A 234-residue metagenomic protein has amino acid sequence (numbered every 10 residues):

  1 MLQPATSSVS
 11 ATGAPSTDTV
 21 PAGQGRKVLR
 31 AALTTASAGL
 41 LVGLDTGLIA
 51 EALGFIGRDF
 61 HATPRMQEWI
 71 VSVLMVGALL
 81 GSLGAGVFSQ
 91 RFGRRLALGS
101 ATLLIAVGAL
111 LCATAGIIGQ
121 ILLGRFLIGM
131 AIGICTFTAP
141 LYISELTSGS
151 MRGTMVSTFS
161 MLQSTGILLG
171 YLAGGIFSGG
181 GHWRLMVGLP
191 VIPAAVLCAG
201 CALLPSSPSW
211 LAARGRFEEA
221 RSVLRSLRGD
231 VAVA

Functional and structural regions predicted by a protein language model:
M1-A234: Transmembrane-helix signature of 12-pass secondary carriers
